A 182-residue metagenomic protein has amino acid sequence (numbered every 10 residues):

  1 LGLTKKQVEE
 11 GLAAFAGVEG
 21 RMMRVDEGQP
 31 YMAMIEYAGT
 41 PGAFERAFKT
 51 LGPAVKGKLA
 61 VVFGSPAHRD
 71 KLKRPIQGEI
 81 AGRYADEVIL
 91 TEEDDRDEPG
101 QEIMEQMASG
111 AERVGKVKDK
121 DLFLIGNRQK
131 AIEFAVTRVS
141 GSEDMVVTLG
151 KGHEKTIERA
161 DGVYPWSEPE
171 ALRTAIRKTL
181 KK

Functional and structural regions predicted by a protein language model:
L1-K182: ATP-dependent carboxylate-amine ligase
